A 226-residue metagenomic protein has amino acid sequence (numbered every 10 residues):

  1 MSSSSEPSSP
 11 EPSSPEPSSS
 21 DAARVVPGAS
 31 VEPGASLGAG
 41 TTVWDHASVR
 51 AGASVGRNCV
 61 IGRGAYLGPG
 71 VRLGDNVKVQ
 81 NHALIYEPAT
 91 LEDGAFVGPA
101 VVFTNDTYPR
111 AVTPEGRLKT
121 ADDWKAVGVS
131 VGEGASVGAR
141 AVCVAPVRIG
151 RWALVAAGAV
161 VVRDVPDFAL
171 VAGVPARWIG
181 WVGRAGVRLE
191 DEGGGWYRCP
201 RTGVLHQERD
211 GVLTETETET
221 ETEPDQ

Functional and structural regions predicted by a protein language model:
M1-A23, T214-Q226: Intrinsically disordered, low-complexity terminal tails and inter-domain linkers enriched for S/T/G/P/D/E
S18-P114, L118-A172, A176-W178: Structural signal for interior beta-strand "rungs" in well-ordered beta-sheet cores of soluble enzyme domains
D167-G173, V182-D191: Short, intrinsically disordered, charge-biased short linear motifs at domain edges
W178, V187-E190, L205-E208: Cys/His-rich microdomains that often coordinate metals
W178-W181, Y197: Cys/His-enriched microdomains
G183, C199-T202: Short cysteine-rich clusters marking metal-coordination/redox-active sites
D191-G195, R209-V212: Short Cys/His-rich "knuckle" micro-motifs
L205-E217: Short metal-binding segments enriched for Cys and/or His
